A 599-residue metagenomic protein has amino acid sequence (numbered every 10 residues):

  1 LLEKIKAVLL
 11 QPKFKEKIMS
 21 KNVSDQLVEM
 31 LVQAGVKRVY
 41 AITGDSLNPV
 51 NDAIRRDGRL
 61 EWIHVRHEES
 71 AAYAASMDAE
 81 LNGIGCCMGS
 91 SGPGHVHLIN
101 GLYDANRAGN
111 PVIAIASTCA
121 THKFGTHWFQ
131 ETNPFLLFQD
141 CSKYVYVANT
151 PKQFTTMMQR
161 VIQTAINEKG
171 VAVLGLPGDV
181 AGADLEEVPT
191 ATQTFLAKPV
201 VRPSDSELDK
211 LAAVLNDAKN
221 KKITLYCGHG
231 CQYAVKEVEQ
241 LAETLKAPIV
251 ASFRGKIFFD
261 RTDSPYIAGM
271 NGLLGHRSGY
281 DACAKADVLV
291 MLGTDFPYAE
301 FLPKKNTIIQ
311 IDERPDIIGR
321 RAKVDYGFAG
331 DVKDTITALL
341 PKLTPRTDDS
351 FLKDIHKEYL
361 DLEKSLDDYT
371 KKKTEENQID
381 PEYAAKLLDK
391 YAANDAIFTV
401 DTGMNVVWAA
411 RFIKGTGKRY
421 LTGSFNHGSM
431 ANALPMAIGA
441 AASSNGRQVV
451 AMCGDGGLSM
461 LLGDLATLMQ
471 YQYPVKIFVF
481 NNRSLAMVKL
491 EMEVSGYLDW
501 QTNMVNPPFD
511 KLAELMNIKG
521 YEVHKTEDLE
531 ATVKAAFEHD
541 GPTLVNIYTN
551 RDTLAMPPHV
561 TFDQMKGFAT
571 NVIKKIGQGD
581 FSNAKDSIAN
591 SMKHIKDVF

Functional and structural regions predicted by a protein language model:
L1-I18: Short, Lys/Arg-enriched N-terminal segments with co-localized hydrophobic residues within the first ~10-30 amino acids
F14-T347, L387, Y391-N394, P474-I477 (+2 more regions): N-terminal alpha/beta PP-like core and its mobile active-site loop of ThDP/TPP-dependent enzymes
M19-N22, K152, G175, E187-V188 (+5 more regions): Phosphate/pyrophosphate-binding active-site segments
S24-A34, I42-D45, V50-R55, L360-P435 (+2 more regions): Active-site diphosphate/adenylate-binding microenvironment
L47, E68-Y73, N405-V407, K525-L529: Short acidic loop-to-helix transition motifs that present clustered carboxylates
E68, D287, D312, D401 (+3 more regions): Acidic active-site catalytic centers that drive phospho-/nucleotidyl reactions and related ester hydrolyses
L81, K123-Q130, G319-A329, K333-L339 (+1 more regions): Thiamine diphosphate
A242, A282-C283, P381, L461 (+1 more regions): Active-site-proximal structural scaffolding
